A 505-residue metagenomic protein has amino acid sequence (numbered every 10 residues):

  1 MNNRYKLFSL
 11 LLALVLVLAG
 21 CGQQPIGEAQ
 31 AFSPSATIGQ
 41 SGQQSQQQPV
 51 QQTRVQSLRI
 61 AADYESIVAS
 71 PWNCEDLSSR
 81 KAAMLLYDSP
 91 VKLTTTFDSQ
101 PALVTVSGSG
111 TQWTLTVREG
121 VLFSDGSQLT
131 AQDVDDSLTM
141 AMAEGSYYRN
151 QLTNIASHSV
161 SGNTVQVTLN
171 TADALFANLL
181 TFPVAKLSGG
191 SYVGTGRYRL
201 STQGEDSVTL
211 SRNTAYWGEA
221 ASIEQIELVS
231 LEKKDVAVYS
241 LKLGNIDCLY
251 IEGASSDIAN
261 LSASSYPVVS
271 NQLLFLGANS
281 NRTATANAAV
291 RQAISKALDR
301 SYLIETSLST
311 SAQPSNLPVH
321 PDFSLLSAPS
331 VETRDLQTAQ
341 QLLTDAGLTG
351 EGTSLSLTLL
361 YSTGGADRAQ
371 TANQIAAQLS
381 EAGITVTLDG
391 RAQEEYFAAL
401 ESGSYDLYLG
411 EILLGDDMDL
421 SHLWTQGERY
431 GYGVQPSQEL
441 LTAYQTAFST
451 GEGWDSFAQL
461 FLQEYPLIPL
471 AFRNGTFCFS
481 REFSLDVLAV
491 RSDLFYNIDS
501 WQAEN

Functional and structural regions predicted by a protein language model:
Q51, L388-Y396, S421-S484, N505: Extracytoplasmic/peripheral linker and loop segments enriched in polar/acidic and small residues with frequent Thr/Pro
A61-S109, T116, T139: N-terminal lobe/hinge region of extracytoplasmic solute-binding protein
D76, T168-Q225, K233-V236, Q341: Gly/Pro-rich hinge or "lid" segments in bacterial periplasmic/extracellular proteins
S78, V104-G145, A284-A286: Aromatic- and charge-enriched surface segment that lines or borders ligand/interaction sites
S211-A215, S265-A293, A297, T306 (+1 more regions): A bilobed periplasmic-binding-protein/Venus flytrap-type ligand-binding module shared by bacterial periplasmic
A215-I258: Ligand-site clamp/hinge motif
A286-A377: Append "and occasionally in soluble cytosolic enzymes with long acidic Gly/Pro-rich linkers
A346-L414: Ligand/substrate-recognition segments at binding pockets and active sites
